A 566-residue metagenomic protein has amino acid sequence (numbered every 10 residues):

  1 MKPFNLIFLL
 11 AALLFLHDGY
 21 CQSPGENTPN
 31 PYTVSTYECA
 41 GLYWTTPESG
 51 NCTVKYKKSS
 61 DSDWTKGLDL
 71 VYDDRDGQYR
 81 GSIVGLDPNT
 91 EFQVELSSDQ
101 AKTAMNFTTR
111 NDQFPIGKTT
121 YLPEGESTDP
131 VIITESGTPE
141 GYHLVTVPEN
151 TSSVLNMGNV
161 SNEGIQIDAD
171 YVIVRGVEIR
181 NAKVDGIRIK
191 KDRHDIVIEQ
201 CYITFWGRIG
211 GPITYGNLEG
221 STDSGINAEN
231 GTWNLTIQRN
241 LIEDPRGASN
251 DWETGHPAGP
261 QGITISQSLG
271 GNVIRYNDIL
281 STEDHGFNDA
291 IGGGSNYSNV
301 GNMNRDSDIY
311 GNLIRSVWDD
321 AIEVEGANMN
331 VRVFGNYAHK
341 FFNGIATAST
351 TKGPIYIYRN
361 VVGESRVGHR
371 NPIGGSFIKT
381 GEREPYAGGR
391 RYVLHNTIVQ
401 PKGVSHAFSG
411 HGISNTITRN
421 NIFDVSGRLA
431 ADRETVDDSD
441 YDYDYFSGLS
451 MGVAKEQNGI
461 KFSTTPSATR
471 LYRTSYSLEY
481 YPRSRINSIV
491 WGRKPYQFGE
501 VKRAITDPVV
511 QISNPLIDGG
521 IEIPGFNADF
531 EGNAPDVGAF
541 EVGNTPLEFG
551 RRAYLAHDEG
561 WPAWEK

Functional and structural regions predicted by a protein language model:
E38-L42: Structural beta-strand segments of beta-rich domains
T53-N89: Recognizes extended acidic, P/S/T-rich segments that occur within or adjacent to Ig-like beta-sandwich modules
G85, S127-L144, V154-I196, E219-G231 (+1 more regions): Extracellular beta-strand-rich solenoid/capping regions of secreted or surface-exposed proteins that bind or remodel
T119, Y142, P148-T151, D170-N181 (+13 more regions): Right-handed parallel beta-helix
G158-I165, N181-K190, P212-E229, N250-S266 (+6 more regions): Extracellular beta-strand/beta-solenoid scaffold signature
R332-A338, G344, Y356-D507: Predominantly extracellular beta-rich ligand-binding scaffolds that present long acidic/polar faces for carbohydrate
E456-W564: C-terminal accessory segments
